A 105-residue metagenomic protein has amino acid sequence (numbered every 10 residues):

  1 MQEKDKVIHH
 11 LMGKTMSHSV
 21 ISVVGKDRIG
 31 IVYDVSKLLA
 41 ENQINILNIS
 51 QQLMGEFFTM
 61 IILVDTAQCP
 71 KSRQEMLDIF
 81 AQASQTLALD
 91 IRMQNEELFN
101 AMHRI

Functional and structural regions predicted by a protein language model:
Q2-I105: A conserved regulatory-domain signal marking ACT and ACT-like small-molecule sensing domains and adjacent regulatory
